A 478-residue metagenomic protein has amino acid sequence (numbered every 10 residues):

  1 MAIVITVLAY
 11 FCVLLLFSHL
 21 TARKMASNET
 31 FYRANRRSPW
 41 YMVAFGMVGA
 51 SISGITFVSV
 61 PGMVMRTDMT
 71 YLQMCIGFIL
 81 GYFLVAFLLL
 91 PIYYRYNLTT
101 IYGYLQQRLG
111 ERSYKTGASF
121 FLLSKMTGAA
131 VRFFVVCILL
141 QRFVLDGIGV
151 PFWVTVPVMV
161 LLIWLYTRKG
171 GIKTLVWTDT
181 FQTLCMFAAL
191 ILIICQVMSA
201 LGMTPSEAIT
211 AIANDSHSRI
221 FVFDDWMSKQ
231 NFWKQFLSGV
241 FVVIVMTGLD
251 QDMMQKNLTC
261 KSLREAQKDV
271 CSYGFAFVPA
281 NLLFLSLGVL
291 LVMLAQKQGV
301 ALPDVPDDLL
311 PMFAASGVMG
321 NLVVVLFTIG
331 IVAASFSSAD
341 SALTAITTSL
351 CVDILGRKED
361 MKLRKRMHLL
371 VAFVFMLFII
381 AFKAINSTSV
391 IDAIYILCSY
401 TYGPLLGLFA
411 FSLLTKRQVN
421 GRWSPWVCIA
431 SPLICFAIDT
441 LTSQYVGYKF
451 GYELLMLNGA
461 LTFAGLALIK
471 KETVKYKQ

Functional and structural regions predicted by a protein language model:
M1-F57, T167-G170, T183, A189 (+1 more regions): Membrane-interface "cap" regions at the ends of multi-pass membrane proteins
V7-S18, Y82-A86, F121, I138 (+9 more regions): Hydrophobic core segments of alpha-helical transmembrane domains in multi-pass membrane transport and ion-translocation
V13-N28, L88-Y102, L162-L165, K169-I172 (+4 more regions): Juxtamembrane interface elements at the cytosolic ends of transmembrane helices in multi-pass membrane proteins
L16-K24, M126-F133, C137-V154, L165-R168 (+4 more regions): Hydrophobic alpha-helical segments and their helix-loop junctions in multi-pass secondary transporters
S27-A44, F152, I396-A467, K475-K477: C-terminal membrane-solvent junction of multi-pass transporters and transport-like membrane proteins
S38-M47, R108-G117, Q182-C195, F275 (+2 more regions): Small-residue-rich segments of transmembrane alpha-helices in multi-pass membrane proteins, especially helix faces
G62, R66-K169, N257-I396: Helix-loop-helix junctions that connect adjacent transmembrane helices in secondary transporters/permeases, recognized
